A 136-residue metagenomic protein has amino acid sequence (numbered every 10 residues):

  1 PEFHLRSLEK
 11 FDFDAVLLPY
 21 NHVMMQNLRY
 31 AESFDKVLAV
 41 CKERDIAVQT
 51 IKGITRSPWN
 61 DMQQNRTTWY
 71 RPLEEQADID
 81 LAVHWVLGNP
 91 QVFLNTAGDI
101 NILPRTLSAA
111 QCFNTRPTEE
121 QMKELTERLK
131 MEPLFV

Functional and structural regions predicted by a protein language model:
P1-V136: Beta/alpha (TIM)-barrel catalytic core signal, keyed to glycine-rich beta->alpha loops juxtaposed to Asp/Glu that bind
